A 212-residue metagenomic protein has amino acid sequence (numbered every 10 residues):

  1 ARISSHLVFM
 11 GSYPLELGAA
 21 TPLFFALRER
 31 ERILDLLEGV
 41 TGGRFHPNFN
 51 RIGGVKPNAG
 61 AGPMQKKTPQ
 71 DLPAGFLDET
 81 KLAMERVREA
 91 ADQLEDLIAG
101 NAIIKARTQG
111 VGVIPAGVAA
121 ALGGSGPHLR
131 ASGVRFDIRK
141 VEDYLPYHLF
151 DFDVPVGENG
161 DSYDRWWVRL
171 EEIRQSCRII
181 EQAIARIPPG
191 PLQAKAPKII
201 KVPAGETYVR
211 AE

Functional and structural regions predicted by a protein language model:
A1-E212: Active-site bordering "gate/hinge" segments that shape substrate access to catalytic or cofactor-binding pockets
